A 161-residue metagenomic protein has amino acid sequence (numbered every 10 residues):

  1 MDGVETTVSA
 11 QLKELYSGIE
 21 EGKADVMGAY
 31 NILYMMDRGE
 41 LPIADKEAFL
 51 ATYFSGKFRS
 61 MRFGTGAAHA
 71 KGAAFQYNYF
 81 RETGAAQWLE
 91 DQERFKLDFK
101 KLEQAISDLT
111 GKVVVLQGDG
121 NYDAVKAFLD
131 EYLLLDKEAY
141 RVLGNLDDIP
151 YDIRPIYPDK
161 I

Functional and structural regions predicted by a protein language model:
M1-G22: Post-HEXXH active-site segment of zinc metalloproteases
T6-S9, A85, D98, D136 (+1 more regions): Serine/threonine-rich low-complexity intrinsically disordered regions
Y16, F49, F75, Y79-T83 (+4 more regions): Short alpha-helical interface elements
S17-Y34: An active-site-proximal "capping" alpha-helix that borders the catalytic cofactor pocket
A29-F128: Long, well-structured alpha-helical subdomains associated with metal-dependent extracellular/ecto-lumenal hydrolases
I106, T110-I161: Extended, compositionally biased alpha-helical segments that mediate assembly or anchoring
